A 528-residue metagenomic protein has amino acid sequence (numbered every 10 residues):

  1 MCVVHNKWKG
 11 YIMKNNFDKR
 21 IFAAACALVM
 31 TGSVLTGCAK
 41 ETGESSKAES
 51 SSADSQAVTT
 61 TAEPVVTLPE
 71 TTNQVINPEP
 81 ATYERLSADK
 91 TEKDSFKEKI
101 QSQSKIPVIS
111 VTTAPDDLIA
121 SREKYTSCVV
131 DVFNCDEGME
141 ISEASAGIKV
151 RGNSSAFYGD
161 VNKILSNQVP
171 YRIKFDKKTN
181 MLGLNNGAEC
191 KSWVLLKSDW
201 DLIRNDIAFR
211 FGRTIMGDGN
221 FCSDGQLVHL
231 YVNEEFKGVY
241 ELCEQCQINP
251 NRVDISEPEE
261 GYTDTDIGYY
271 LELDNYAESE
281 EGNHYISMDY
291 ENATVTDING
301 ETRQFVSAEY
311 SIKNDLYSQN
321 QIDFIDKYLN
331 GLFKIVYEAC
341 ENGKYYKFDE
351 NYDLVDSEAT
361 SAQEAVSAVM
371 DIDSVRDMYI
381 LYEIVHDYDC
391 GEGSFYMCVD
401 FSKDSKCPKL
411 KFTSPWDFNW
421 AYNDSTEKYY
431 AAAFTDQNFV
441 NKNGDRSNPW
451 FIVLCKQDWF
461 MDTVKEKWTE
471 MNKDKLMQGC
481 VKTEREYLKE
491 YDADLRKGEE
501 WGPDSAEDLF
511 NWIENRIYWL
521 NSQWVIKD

Functional and structural regions predicted by a protein language model:
M1-I12: Short, Lys/Arg-enriched N-terminal segments with co-localized hydrophobic residues within the first ~10-30 amino acids
C2-V3, L28, S33, A57 (+1 more regions): Detector for intrinsically disordered, low-structure N-terminal pre-sequences
K9, A25, M30, D54 (+2 more regions): Generic short amphipathic/hydrophobic targeting helices enriched at N-termini, encompassing Sec-type signal peptides
M13-F17: Short, Lys/Arg-rich N-terminal segment immediately upstream of the first membrane anchor
D18-E41: Sec-dependent N-terminal signal peptides of Gram-positive bacterial secreted proteins and lipoproteins
V34-S55, T61: Sec-dependent signal peptide cleavage junction
C38, E63-D528: Phosphate/dinucleotide-binding and metal-coordinating scaffold of catalytic cores in nucleotide-dependent enzymes
